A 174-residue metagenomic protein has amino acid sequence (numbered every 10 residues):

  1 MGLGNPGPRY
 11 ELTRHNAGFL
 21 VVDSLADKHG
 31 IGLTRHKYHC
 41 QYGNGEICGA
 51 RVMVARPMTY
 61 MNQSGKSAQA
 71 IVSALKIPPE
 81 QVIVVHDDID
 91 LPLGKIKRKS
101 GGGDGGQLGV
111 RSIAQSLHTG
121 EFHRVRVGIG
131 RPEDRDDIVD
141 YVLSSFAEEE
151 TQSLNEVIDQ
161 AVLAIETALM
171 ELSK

Functional and structural regions predicted by a protein language model:
M1-G101, R111, Q115-V125, P132-D137 (+1 more regions): Nucleotide and nucleotide-moiety/phosphate-recognizing core
K97-G103, V142-F146: Short glycine-enriched, charge-decorated loop/helix-capping segments at active-site entrances that position
G106-G109: Hydrophobic alpha-helical segments within soluble ligand-binding/sensing domains
